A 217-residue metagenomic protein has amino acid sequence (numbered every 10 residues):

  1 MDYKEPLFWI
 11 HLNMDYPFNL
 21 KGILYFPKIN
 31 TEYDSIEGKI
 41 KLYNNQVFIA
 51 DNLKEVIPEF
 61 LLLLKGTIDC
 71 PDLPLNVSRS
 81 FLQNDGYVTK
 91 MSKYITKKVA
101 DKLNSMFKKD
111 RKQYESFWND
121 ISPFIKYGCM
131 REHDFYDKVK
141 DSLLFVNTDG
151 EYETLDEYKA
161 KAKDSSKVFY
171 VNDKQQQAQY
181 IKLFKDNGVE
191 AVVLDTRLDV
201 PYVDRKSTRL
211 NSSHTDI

Functional and structural regions predicted by a protein language model:
M1-S212: Conserved GHKL (Bergerat-fold) ATPase module
